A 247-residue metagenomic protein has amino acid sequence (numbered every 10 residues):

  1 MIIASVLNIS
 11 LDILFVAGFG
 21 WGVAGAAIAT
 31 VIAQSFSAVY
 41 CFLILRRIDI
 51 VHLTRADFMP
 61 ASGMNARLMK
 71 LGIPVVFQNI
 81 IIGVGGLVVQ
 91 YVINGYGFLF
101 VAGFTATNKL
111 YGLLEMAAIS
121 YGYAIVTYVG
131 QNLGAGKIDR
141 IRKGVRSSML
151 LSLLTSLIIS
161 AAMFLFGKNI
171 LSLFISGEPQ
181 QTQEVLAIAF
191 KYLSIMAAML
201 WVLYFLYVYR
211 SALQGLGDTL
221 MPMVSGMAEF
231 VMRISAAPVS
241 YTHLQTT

Functional and structural regions predicted by a protein language model:
M1, G103-L165, L203-G217, M221-S225: Small-residue-rich hydrophobic transmembrane alpha-helices
M1-S5, A26-V39, G122, M196-G215 (+2 more regions): Short runs within selected transmembrane alpha-helices of multi-pass transporters and secretion channels
I2, Y40-L43, D57-V88, V92-I93 (+7 more regions): Hydrophobic faces of transmembrane alpha-helices in multi-pass small-molecule transporters and flippases across diverse
I2-V6, S10, L14, I32-V39 (+10 more regions): Generic alpha-helical transmembrane segments of integral inner-membrane proteins, especially permease/transport modules
N8-I9, I13-F19, T219-P222: Extended hydrophobic secondary-structure segments
D12, Q90, Y123-T127, R210 (+1 more regions): Interfacial helix-capping/hinge residues at the ends of transmembrane alpha-helices
L14-W21, I80-L113, Q131, L171-Q180 (+1 more regions): Helix-terminus/linker motif at the lipid-water interface of multi-pass membrane proteins
G20-I73, V129-M199, S240-T247: Short alpha-helical transmembrane segments in multi-pass integral membrane proteins
